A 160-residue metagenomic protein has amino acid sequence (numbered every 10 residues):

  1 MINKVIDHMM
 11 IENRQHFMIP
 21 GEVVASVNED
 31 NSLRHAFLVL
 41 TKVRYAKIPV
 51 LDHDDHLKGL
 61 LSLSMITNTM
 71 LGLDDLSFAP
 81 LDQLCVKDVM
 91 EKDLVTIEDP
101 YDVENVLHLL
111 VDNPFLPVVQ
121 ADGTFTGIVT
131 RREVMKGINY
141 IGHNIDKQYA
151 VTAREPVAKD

Functional and structural regions predicted by a protein language model:
M1-D160: Tandem CBS (Cystathionine beta-synthase) repeat/Bateman regulatory domains
